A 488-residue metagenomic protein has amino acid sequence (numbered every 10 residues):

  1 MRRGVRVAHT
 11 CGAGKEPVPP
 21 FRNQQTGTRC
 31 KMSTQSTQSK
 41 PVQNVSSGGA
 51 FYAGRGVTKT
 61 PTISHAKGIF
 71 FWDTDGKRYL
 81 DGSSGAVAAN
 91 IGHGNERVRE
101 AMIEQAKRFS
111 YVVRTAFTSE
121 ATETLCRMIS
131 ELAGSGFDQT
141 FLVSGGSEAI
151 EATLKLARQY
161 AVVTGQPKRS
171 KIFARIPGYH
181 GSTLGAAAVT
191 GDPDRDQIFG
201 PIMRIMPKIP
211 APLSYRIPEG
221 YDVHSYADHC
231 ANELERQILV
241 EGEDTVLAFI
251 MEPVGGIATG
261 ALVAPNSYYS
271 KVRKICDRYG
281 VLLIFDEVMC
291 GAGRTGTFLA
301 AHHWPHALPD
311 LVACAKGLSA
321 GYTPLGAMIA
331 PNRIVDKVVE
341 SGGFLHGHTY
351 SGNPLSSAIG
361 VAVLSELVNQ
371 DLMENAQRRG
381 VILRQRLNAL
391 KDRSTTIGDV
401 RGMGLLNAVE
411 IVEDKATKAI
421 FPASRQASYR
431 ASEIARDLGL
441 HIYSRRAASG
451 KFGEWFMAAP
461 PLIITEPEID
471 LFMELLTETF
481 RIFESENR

Functional and structural regions predicted by a protein language model:
R2-R6, R22, R29: Basic polycationic patches enriched in arginine
A8, P17-P19: Short, low-complexity intrinsically disordered segments enriched in A/P/G/S/L with frequent Arg, especially at protein
H9, Q24-Q25, Q35: Low-complexity, intrinsically disordered or signal/transmembrane-proximal segments
N23-Q24, V361: Short, linear, compositionally biased motifs with a strong N-terminal bias
S33-R488: Conserved N-terminal phosphate-binding loop of PLP-dependent enzymes in the Aspartate aminotransferase
